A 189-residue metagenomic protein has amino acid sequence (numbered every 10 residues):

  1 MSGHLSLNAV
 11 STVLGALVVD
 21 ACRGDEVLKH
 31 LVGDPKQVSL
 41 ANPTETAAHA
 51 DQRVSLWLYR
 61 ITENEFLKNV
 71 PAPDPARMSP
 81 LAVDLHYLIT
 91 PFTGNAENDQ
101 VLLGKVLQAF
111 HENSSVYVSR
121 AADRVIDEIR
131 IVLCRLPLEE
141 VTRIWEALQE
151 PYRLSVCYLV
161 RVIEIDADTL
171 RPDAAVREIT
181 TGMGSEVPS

Functional and structural regions predicted by a protein language model:
M1-G3, I89-N98, E164: A generic structural motif
M1-N69, R124-V125: Small/polar-rich, solvent-exposed N-terminal microdomains that initiate assembly or binding
A47-A50, A76-L81, L148-Y152: Short glycine/proline-enriched loop/turn "hinge" motifs that connect secondary-structure elements and lie
V54-F92: Active-site-adjacent structural patch at catalytic or cofactor/ligand-binding sites
V70-P75, D99-L107, A121-D123, D173: "Short basic amphipathic alpha-helical interaction patches in structured regions
V101, H111-I165: Acidic-leaning, charged glycine-interspersed low-complexity segments
L107-S115, E178-I179: A common structural junction motif
D173-S189: Short, cationic low-complexity segments
